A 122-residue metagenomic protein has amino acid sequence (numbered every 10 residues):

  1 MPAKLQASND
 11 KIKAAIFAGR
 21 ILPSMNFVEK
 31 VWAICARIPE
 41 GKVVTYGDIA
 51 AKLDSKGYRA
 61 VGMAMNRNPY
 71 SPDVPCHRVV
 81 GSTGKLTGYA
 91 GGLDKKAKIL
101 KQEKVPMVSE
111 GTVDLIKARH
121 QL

Functional and structural regions predicted by a protein language model:
A3, A7: Short polybasic linear motifs
S8-L122: Nucleic acid-binding interface residues in structured DNA/RNA-binding domains, emphasizing the DNA-engaging scaffolds
